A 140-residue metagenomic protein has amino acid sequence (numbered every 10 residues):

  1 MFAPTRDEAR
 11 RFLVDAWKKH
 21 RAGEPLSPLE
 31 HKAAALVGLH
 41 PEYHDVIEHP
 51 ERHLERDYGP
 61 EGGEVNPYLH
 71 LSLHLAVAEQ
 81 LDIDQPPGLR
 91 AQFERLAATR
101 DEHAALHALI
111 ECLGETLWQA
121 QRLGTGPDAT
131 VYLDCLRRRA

Functional and structural regions predicted by a protein language model:
M1-H44: N-terminal leader/targeting peptides and immediately adjacent processing regions
E24-L26, A105, G124, D128: Short, surface-exposed helix-loop/turn micro-motifs enriched in polar/charged residues
L29-L96: Aromatic-anchored, charged helix-turn/loop surface patch used as a conserved interaction hotspot
T99-R100: Non-globular disordered terminal and juxtamembrane segments underlying protein topogenesis/assembly
H107-E111: Well-ordered alpha/beta subsegment
G114: Residues lining hydrophobic/aromatic ligand-binding pockets adjacent to catalytic sites
W118, R122-A140: Glycine-rich, aromatic-bearing surface loops/beta-hairpins
